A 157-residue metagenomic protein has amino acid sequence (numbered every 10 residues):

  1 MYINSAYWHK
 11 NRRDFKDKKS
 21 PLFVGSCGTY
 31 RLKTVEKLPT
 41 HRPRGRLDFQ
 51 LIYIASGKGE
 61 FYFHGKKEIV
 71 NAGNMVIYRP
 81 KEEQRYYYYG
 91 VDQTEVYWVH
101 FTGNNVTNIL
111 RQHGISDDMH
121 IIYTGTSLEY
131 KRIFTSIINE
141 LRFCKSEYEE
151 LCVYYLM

Functional and structural regions predicted by a protein language model:
M1-E68, D117-D118: Generic protein-terminus/edge-of-domain signal
F23, Q50-Y53, T102-N105, E129-I133 (+1 more regions): Amphipathic, well-ordered alpha-helical segments in soluble domains
T34-L38, A72-G73, K81, V91: Tight coil/turn sites that cap or link beta-strands
G65-R79: Short acidic-glycine-tyrosine-enriched beta hairpin
K67, K81-N105: Ligand-binding loop in jelly-roll beta-barrel domains
G103-I121, R132: Double-stranded beta-helix
G125-M157: An amphipathic alpha-helical interaction segment
